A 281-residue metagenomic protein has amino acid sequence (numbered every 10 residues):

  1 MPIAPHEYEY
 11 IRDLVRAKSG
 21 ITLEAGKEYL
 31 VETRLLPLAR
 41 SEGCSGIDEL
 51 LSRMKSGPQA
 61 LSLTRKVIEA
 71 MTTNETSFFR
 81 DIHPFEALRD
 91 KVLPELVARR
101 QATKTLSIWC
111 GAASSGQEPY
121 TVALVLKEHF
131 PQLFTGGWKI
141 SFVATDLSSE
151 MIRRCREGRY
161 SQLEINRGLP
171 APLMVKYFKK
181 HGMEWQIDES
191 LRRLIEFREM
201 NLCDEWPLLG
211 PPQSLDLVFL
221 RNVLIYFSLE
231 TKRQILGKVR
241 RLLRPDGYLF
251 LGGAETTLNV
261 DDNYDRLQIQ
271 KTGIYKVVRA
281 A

Functional and structural regions predicted by a protein language model:
M1-W109, G252: Conserved AdoMet
K104-G116, Y120, S141-V143: Conserved class I S-adenosyl-L-methionine
G111, Q132-F219, V223-F227, T231 (+2 more regions): Extended basic-aromatic, gly/pro-enriched interface segments that bind polyanionic ligands
S115-F134: Conserved SAM-binding loop of SAM-dependent methyltransferases across substrates and taxa, primarily the Class I
L217, L258-A281: Core SAM-dependent methyltransferase catalytic element
R233-P245: A short glycine-rich, Lys/Arg-flanked "PGG" loop and its adjoining helix->strand segment in the class I
P245-G253: Conserved beta-strand signature within the Rossmann-like core of class I S-adenosyl-L-methionine
